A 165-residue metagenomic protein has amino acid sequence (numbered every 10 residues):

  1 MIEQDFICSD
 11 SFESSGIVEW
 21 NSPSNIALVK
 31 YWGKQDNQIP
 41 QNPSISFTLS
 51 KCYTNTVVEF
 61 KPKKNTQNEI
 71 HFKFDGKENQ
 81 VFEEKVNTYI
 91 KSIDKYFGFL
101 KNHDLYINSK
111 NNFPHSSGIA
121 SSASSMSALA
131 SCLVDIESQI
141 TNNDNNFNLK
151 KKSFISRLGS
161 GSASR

Functional and structural regions predicted by a protein language model:
M1-S117, S131-N145: ATP-binding N-lobe of GHMP and related small-molecule kinases
Y31, M126, R165: Short, electropositive, low-hydrophobicity segments enriched in small/polar residues
S117-A123: Short helix-coil transition sites and intra-membrane helix breaks within transmembrane domains of multi-pass
S124-C132: Short amphipathic alpha-helical face segments that pack within enzyme cores and frequently flank/anchor catalytic
N143-R165: ATP-dependent small-molecule kinase catalytic core of the GHMP/sugar-kinase superfamily and closely related
